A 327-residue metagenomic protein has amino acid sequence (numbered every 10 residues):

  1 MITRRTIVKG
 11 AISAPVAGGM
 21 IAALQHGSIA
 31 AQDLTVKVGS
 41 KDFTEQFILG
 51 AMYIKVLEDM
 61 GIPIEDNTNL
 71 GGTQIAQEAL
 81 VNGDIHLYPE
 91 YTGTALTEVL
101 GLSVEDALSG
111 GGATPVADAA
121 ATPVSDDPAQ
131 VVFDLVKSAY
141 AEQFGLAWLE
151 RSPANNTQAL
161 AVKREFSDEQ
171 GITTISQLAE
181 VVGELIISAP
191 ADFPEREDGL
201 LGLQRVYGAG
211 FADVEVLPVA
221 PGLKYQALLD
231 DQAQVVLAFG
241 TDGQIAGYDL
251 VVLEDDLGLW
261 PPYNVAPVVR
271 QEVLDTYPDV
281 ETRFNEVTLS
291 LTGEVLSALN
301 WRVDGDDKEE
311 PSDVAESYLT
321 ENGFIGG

Functional and structural regions predicted by a protein language model:
M1, A22-L34, T114, T122: C-terminal segment of N-terminal export signals and the immediately downstream linker at the start of the mature
M1-P15: N-terminal secretory signal peptides and thylakoid transit peptides that target proteins across membranes
A11, A17-G18, S28-A30: Cleavable N-terminal signal peptides
D33-E45, P63-N67, G183-S188: Short, well-ordered beta-strand elements
T44-P63, L201-R205: Short, polar/charged alpha-helical segment
D66-E78, A191, V214-Q226: Short helix-initiation/N-cap motifs at beta->coil->alpha
T68-I85, T92-T97, V104: Acidic helix-start/capping segments at beta-turn-to-alpha-helix junctions
G93-R205, A209, D213-V219, Q234 (+4 more regions): Contiguous mixed-secondary-structure segments that line small-molecule binding/active-site clefts of soluble domains
